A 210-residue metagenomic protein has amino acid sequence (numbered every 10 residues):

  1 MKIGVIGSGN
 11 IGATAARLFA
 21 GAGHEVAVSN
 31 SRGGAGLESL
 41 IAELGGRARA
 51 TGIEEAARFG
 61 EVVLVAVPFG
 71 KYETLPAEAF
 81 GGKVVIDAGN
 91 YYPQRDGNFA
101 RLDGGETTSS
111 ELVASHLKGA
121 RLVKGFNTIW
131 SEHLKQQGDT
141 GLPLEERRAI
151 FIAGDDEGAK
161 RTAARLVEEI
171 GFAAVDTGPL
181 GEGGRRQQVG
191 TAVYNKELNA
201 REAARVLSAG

Functional and structural regions predicted by a protein language model:
M1-E43: NAD(P)+-binding Rossmann beta1-loop-alpha1 motif at the extreme N-terminus of oxidoreductases
E43-R47, D103-G104, D139-P143, A192-N195: Short, hinge-like loop/turn segments at secondary-structure boundaries
G45-G97: Rossmann-like NAD(P)-binding element
A50, R121-G125, V175-T177: General beta-strand structural signal in soluble alpha/beta enzymes
A77-G82, L117, L142-L144: Short, conserved loop/helix-junction motifs that constitute active-site signature segments in enzyme catalytic cores
G89-T140: Rossmann-fold NAD(P)-binding glycine/threonine-rich loop
E145-G210: Active-site-lining helix/loop region of Rossmann-like oxidoreductase modules
